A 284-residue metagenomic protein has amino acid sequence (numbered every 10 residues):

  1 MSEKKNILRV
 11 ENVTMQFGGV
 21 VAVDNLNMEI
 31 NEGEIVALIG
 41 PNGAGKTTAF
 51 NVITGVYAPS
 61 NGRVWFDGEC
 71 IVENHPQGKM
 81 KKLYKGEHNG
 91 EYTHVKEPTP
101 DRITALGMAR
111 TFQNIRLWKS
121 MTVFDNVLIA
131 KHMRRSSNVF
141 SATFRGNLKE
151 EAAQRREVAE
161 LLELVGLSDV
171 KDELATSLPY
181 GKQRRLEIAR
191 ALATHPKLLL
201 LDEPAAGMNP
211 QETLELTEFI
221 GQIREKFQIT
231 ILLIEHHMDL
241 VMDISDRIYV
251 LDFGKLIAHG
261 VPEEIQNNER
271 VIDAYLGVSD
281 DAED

Functional and structural regions predicted by a protein language model:
S2-D284: Glycine-rich phosphate-binding loops of nucleotide-dependent enzymes
